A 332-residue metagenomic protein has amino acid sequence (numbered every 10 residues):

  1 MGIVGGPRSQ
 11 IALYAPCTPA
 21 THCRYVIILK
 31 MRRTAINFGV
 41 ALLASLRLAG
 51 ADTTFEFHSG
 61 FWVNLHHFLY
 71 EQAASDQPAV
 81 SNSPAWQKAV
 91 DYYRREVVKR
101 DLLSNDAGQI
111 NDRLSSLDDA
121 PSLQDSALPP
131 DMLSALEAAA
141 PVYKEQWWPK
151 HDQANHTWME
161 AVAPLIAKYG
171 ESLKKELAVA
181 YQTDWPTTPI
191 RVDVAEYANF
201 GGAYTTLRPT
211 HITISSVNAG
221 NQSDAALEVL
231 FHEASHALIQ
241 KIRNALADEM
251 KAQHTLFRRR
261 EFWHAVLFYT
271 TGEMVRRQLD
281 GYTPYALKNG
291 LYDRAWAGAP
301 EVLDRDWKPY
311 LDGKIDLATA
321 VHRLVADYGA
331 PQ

Functional and structural regions predicted by a protein language model:
G2, P7-P19, C23: Short, low-complexity intrinsically disordered segments enriched in A/P/G/S/L with frequent Arg, especially at protein
N37-S45: Bacterial N-terminal signal peptides
S45-R113: N-terminal mature-domain "stem" immediately C-terminal to a signal peptide or N-terminal signal-anchor/transmembrane
K150-L207: Auxiliary, metal-adjacent structural segments of Zn-dependent hydrolase domains
S215-L230: Short pre-active-site segment immediately N-terminal to the catalytic Zn-binding motif
E228-K241: Active-site recognition of the HExxH zinc-binding catalytic motif
K241-H264: Post-HEXXH active-site segment of zinc metalloproteases
T283-Q332: Pan-zinc metallopeptidase signature
